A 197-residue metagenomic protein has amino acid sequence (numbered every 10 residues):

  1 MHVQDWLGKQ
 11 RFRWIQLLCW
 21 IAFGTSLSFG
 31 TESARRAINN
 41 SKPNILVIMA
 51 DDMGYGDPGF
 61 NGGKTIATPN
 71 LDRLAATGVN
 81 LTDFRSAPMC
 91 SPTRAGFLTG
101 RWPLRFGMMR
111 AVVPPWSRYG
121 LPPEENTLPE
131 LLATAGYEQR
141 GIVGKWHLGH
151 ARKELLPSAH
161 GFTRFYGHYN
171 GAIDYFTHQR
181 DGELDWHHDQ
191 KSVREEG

Functional and structural regions predicted by a protein language model:
V3-W14, A22-G197: Formylglycine-dependent sulfatase
